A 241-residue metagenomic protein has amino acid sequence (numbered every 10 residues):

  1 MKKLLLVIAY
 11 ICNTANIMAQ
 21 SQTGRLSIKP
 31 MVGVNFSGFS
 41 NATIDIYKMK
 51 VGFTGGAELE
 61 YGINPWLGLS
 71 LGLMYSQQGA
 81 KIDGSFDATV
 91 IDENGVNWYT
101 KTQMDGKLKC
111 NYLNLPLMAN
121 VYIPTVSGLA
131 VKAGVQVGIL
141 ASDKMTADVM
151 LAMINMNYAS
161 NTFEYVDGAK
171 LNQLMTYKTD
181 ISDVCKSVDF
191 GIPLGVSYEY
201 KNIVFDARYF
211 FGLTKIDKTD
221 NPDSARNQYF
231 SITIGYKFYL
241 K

Functional and structural regions predicted by a protein language model:
M1-S27, I234-L240: Bacterial Sec-dependent N-terminal signal peptides
Q20-G56, C185, Y239: Short glycine/proline- and aromatic-enriched beta-strand/turn motifs that initiate or cap beta-hairpins
T23, N64-W66, P124-V126, Y200-I203 (+1 more regions): Outer-membrane beta-barrel channels and translocator barrels
P30-V34, G55-I63, L73-Y75, L115-V121 (+4 more regions): Residues on the lipid-exposed face of transmembrane beta-strands in outer-membrane beta-barrel proteins
G38-K50, Q78-N111, L140-D189, K215-N227: Extracellular/periplasm-exposed beta-strand and loop segments of Gram-negative cell-envelope proteins, dominated by
S70, S76-G79, M104-N111, Y122-A130 (+2 more regions): Acidic/histidine-enriched, beta-strand-rich ligand/metal-binding domains
K81, D180-S182, D189-K241: Predominantly the C-terminal beta-signal and adjacent terminal strand-loop region of outer-membrane beta-barrel
